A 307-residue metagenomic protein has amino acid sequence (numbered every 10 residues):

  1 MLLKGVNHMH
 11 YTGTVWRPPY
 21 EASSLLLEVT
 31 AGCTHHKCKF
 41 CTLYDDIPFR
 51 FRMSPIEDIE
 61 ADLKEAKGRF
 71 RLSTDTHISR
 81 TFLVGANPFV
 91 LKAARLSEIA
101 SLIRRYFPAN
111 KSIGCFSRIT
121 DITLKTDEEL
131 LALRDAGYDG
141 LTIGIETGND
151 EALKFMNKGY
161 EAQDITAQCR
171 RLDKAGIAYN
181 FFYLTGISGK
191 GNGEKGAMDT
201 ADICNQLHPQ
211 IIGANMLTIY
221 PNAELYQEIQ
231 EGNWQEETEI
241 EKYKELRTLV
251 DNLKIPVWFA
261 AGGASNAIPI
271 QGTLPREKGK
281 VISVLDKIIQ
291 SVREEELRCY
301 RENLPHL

Functional and structural regions predicted by a protein language model:
L2-P19, N205-L307: Auxiliary Fe-S-binding modules of radical SAM enzymes
T12-A61, E65: Canonical Radical SAM [4Fe-4S] cluster-binding loop centered on the CxxxCxxC motif and its immediate flanking residues
L25-L27, T81, K111-S117, L141-I143 (+3 more regions): Hydrophobic faces of well-ordered beta-strands that scaffold small-molecule active sites in alpha/beta enzyme cores
C33, C41, I59, L83 (+5 more regions): Conserved, mostly hydrophobic/aromatic
C41, T120, G148-A152, L172-G196 (+2 more regions): Conserved strand-turn element in the central/C-terminal portion of the radical SAM core barrel that lines
F49, N149-F155, E224, I268-I270: A short acidic, helix-capping loop that chelates divalent metal ions and anchors anionic groups
A66-K174, A178: Conserved SAM/AdoMet-binding glycine-rich loop
E128-L130, S188-Q206: Catalytic cores of alpha/beta
